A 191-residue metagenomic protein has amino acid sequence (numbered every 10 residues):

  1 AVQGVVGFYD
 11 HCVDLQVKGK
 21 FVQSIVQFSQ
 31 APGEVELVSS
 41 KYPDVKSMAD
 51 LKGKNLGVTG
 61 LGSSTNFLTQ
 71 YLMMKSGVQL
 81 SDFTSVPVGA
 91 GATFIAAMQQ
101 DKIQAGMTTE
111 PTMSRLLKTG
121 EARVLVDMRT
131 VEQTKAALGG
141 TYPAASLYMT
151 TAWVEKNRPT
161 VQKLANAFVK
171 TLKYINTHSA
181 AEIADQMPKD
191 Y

Functional and structural regions predicted by a protein language model:
A1, M187-Y191: Short, intrinsically disordered, charge-balanced linker/junction segments flanking boundaries in proteins
A1-E110, S114-R115, E121-M128, T141: Short, glycine-/small- and polar/acidic-enriched structural segments that line small-molecule recognition paths
D10, T93-A96, Q100-P188: Pocket-lining segment of extracytoplasmic ligand-binding domains
P43-K46, H178, Y191: Short coil/turn linker and secondary-structure boundary residues
